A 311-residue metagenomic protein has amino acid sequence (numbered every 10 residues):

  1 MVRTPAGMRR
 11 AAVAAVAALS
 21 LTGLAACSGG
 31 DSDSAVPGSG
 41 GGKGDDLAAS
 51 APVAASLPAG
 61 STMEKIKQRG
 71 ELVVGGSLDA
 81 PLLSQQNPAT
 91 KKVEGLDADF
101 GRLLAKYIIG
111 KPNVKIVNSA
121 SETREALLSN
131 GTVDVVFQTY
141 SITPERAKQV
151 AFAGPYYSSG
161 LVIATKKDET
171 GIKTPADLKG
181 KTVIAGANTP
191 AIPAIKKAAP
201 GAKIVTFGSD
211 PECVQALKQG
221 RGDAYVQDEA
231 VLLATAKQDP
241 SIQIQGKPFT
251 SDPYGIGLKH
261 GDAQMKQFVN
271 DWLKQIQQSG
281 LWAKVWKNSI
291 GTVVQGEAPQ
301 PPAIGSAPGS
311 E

Functional and structural regions predicted by a protein language model:
T22-A26: C-terminal motif of bacterial Sec signal peptides marking the signal peptidase cleavage site
S28, G44-A54, A98, E169 (+2 more regions): Extended ligand-binding regions for polar small-molecule ligands
A35-V136: Extracytoplasmic small-molecule ligand-binding "clamshell" domains of the periplasmic binding protein/Venus flytrap
A48-A51, S56-L57, P193-I204, I244-P248 (+1 more regions): Ligand-binding clefts/hinges and TM-proximal coupling segments of bilobed small-molecule sensing domains
A59, V114-A126, T170-G171, V205-Q215 (+2 more regions): Short helix-initiation/N-cap motifs at beta->coil->alpha
R102, V114-P175: Acidic, polar ligand-binding/catalytic clefts
T139-K148, K196, K218-S251: A ligand-binding cleft/hinge motif common to bilobed small-molecule-binding domains
Y157-T165, E229, L233-N270, V293-E311: Periplasmic-binding protein-like
